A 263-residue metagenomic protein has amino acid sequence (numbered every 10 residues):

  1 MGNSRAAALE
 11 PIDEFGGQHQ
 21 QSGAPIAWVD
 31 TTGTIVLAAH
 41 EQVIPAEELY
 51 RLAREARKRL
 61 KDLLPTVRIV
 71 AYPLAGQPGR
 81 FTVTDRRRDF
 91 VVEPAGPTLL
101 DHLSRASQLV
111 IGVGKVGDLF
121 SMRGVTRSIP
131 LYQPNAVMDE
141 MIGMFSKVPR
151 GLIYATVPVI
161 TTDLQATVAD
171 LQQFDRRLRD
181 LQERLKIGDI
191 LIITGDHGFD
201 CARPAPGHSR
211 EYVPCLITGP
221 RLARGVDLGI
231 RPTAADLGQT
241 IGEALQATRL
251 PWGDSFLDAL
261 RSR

Functional and structural regions predicted by a protein language model:
M1-R263: Feature captures the catalytic ectodomains and active-site-proximal regions of enzymes that hydrolyze or transfer
